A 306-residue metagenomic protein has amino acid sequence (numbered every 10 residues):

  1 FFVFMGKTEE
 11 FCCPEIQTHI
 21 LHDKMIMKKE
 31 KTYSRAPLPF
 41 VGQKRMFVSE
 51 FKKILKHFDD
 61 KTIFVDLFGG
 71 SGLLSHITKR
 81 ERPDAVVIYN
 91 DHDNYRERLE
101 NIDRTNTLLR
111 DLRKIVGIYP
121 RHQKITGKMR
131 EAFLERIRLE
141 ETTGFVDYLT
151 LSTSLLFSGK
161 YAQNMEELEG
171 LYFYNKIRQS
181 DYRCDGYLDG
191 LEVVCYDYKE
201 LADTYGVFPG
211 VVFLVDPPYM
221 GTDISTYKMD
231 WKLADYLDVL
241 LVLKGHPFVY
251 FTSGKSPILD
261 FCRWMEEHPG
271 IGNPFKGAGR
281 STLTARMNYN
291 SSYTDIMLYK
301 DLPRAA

Functional and structural regions predicted by a protein language model:
F1-F4: Hydrophobic alpha-helical signal peptides and transmembrane signal-/tail-anchor segments that drive secretory-pathway
C13-D59, L73: S-adenosyl-L-methionine
V65-T78, Y89-D93, T153-S158, V207-D223: Conserved proline-anchored active-site loop of SAM-dependent methyltransferases that bridges a beta-strand
R80-D84: Conserved hydrolase catalytic core segment
V86-L188, D301-A306: Class I S-adenosyl-L-methionine-dependent methyltransferase module
F173-Q179, M229-L240: Well-ordered, non-membrane alpha-helical segments in soluble/globular domains
V194-Y236: Active-site segment flanking the S-adenosylmethionine/decSAM binding pocket in AdoMet-dependent transferases
Y236-A306: Long, positively charged, glycine-interspersed low-complexity recognition regions
